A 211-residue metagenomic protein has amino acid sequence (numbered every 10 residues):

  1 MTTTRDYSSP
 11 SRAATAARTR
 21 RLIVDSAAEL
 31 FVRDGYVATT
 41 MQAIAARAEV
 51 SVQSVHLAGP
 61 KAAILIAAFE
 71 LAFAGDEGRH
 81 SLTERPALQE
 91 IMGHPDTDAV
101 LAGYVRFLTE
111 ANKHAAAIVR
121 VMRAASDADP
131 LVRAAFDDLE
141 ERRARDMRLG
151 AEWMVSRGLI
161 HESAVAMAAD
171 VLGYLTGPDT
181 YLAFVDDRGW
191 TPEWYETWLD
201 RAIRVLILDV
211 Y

Functional and structural regions predicted by a protein language model:
M1-R18: N-terminal intrinsically disordered/low-complexity leader segments
L22, S26-A67: Helix-turn-helix
Q42-A43, V52-S54, A68, P130 (+4 more regions): Ligand-binding pocket scaffold of soluble enzyme catalytic domains
A58, A67-A68, G150, W198: Residues in the recognition helix of alpha-helical DNA-binding motifs
A63-E70, G78-K113, A169: Hydrophobic alpha-helical connector segments
R106-R123, P130-R157, A166-D170, I203-L208: Amphipathic alpha-helical packing segments from all-alpha helical-bundle domains
M154-A202, V210-Y211: Hydrophobic/aromatic-rich alpha-helical bundle segments in the mid-to-C-terminal region
